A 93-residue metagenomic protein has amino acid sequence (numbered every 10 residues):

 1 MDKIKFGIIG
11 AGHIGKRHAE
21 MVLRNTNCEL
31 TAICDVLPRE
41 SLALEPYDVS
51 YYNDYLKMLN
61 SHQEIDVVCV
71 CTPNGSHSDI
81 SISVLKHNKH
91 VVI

Functional and structural regions predicted by a protein language model:
M1-Y47: N-terminal Rossmann-like dinucleotide-binding module
H18, V49-I93: Beta-loop-alpha module in the N-terminal Rossmann-like domain of NAD(P)-dependent dehydrogenases, especially those
